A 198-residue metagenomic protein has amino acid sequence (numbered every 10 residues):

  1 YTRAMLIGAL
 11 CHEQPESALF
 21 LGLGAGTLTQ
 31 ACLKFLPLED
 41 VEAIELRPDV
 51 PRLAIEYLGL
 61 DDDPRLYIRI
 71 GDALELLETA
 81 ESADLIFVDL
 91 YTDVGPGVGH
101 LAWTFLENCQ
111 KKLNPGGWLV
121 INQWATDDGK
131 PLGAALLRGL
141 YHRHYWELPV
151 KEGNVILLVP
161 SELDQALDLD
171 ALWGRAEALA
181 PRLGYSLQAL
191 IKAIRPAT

Functional and structural regions predicted by a protein language model:
T2-K111: The AdoMet/dcAdoMet-binding core of the Class I SAM-like
A4, L46-P51, R69-A73, P96-G97 (+5 more regions): Short, surface-exposed, polar/charged, turn-prone segments marking secondary-structure boundaries
A9, W146, K151-T198: SAM/dcSAM-binding transferase cores
G22, T92, G133, K192-I194: A general structural signal for short secondary-structure boundary/capping elements
L38-D40, D63-R65, G116, H142-H144 (+1 more regions): A generic structural signal for alpha->beta connector loops
L58, G139-L140, L183: Residues at alpha-helix termini
G97, W103-A166: C-terminal substrate-binding/active-site "lid" region of AdoMet-derived donor-dependent transferases
